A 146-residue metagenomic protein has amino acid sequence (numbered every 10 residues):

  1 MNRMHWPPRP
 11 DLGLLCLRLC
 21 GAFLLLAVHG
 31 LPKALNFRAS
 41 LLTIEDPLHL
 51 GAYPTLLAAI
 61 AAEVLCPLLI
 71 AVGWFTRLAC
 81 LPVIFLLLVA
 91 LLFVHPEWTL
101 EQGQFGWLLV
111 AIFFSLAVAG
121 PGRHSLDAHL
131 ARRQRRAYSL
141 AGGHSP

Functional and structural regions predicted by a protein language model:
M1-L35, Y53-A61, L65, V72-P146: Extended, low-polarity transmembrane helix blocks
A34-L50: Membrane-interface interhelical connector segments
